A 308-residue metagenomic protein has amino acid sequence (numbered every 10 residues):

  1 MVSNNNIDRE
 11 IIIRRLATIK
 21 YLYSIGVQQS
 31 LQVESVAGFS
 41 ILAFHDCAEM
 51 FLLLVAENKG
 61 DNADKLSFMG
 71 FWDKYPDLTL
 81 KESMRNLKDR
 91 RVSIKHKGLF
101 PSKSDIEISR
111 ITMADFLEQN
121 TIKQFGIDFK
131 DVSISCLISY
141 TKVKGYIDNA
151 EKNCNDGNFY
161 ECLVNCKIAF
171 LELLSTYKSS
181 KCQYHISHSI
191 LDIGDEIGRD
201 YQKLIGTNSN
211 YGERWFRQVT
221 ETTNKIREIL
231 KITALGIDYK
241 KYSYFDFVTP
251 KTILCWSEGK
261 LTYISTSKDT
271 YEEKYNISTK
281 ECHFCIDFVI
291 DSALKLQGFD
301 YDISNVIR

Functional and structural regions predicted by a protein language model:
M1-G38, D115-E161, C182-H185, N305-R308: Charged alpha-helical initiation segments
Y23, H45, I147, C166-K167: TPR/TPR-like alpha-solenoid signature
S24, Q28, D46, I108-I111: Mature extracytoplasmic or organellar-lumen-exposed domains after removal of signal/transit peptides
F39-L42, S104-I111, V164: Short, charged, amphipathic alpha-helical segments
S40, C47, E161-A169: Solenoid-repeat scaffolds in large eukaryotic assemblies
I41-G70: Short, contiguous, well-structured surface segments enriched in hydrophobic/aromatic residues
L53-N62, A169-L191: Short, charge-rich amphipathic alpha-helical segments embedded in non-transmembrane helical bundles/solenoids
N62-F125, K181-R308: Long, charged low-complexity segments
